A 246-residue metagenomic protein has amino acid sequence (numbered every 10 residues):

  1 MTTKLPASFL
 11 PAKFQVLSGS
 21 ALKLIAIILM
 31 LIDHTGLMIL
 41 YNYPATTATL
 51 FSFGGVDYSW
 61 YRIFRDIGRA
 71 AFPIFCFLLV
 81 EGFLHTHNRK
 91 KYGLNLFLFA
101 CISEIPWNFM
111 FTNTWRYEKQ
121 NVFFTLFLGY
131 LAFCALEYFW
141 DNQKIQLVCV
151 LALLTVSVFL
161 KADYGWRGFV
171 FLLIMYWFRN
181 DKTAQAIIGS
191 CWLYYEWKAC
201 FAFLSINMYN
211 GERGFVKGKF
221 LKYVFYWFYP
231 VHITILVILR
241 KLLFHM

Functional and structural regions predicted by a protein language model:
M1-M246: Alpha-helical transmembrane segments and their immediate juxtamembrane cytosolic regions
